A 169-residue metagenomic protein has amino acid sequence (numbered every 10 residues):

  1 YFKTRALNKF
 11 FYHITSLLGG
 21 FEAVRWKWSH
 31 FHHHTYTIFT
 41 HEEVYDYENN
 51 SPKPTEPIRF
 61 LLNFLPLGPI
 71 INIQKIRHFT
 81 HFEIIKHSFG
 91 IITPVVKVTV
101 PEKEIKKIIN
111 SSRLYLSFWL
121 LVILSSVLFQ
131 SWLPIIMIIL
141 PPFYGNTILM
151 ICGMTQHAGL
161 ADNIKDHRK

Functional and structural regions predicted by a protein language model:
Y1, E22, I71-R77, I138-K165: Transmembrane alpha-helical segments that form the membrane-embedded catalytic/substrate-channel core of multi-pass
Y1-R5, W26-T40, C152-L160: Acidic (Asp/Glu-rich) catalytic motifs at the cytosolic membrane interface
K9, H13-I135: Non-catalytic, topology-defining segments of multipass membrane proteins
H167-K169: Conserved glycine-rich, hydrophobic/aromatic-active-site segments that form phosphate/pyrophosphate or metal-binding
